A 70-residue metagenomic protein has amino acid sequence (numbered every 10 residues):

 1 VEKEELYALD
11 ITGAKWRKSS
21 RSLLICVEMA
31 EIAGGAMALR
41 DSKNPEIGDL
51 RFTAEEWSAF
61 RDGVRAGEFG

Functional and structural regions predicted by a protein language model:
V1-G70: Positively charged, low-complexity terminal tracts and the immediately adjacent first secondary-structure elements
